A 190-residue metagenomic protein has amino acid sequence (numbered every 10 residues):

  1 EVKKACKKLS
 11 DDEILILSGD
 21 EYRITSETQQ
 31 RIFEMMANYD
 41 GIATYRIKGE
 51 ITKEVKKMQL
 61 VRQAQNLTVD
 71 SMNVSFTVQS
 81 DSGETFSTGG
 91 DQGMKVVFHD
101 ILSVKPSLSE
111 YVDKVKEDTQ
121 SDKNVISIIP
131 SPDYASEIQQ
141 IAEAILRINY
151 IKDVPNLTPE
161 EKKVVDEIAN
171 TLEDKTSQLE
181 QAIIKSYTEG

Functional and structural regions predicted by a protein language model:
E1-G190: Extended alpha-helical scaffold and adjacent linker segments that couple domains and build interaction/assembly
